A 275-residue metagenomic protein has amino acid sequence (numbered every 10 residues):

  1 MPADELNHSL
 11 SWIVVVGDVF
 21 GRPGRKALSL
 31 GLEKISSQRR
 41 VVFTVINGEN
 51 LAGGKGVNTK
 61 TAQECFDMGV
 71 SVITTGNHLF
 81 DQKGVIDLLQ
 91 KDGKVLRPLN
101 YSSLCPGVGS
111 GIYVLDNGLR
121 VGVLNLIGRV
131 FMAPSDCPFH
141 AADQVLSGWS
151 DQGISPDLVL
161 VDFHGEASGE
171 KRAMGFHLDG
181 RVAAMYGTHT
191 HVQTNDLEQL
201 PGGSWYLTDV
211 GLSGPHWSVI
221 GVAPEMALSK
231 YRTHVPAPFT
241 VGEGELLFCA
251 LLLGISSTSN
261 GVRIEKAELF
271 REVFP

Functional and structural regions predicted by a protein language model:
P2-P275: Acidic, metal/ion-coordinating pockets
